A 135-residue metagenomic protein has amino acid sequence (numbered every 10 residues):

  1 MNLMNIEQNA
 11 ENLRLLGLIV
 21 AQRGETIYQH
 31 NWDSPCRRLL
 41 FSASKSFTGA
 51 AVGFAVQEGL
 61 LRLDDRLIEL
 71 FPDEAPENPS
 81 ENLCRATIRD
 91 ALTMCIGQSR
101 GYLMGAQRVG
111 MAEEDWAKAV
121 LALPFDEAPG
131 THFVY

Functional and structural regions predicted by a protein language model:
L3-S34: A short, well-structured edge-of-sheet supersecondary motif
N5, W32-S34, E77, P124-P129: A short, mixed-charge helix-start or loop-turn motif at secondary-structure junctions
E11-N12, N82-R85, A112, D126: Extracellular/periplasmic catalytic domains that process cell-envelope and extracellular macromolecules
G24, L39-D64, A91: Active-site SXXK
E25-T26, I68, M104-A128: Short, charged, amphipathic alpha-helices and their helix-cap/turn boundaries
N31, C36, R66-A75, G105-Q107: Short linear capping/connector segments at secondary-structure termini
F41, F133-Y135: Catalytic tyrosine of NAD(P)H-dependent dehydrogenase/reductases that use a Tyr as the general acid/base
E58-Q98, A122: Active-site helix/loop module of the DD-peptidase/beta-lactamase fold, centered on the serine-lysine SxxK catalytic
